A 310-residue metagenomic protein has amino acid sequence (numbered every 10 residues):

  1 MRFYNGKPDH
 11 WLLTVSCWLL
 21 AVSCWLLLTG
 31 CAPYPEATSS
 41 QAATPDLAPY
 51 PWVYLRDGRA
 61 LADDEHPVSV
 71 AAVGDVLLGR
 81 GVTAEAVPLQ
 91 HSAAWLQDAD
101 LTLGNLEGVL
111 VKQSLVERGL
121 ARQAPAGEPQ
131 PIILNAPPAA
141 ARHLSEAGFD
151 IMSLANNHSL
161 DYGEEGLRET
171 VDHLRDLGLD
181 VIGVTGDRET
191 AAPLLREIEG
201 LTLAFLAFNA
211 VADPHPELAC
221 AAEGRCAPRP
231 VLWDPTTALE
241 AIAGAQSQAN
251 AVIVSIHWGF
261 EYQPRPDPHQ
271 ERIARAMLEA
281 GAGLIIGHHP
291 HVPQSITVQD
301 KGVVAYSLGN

Functional and structural regions predicted by a protein language model:
F3-T29: Short, basic, low-complexity termini and linkers enriched in Ser/Thr/Gly/Pro that act as targeting/leader peptides
A32-N310: Acidic, metal/ion-coordinating pockets
